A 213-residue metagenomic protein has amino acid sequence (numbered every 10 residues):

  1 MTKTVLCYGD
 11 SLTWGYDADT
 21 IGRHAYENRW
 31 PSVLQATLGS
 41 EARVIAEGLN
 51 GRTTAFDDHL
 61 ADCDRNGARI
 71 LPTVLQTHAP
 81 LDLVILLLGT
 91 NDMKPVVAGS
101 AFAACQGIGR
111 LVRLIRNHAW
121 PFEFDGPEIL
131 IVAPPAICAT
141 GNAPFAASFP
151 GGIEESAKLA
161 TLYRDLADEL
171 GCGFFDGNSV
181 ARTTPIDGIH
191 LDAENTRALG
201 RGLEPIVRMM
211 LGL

Functional and structural regions predicted by a protein language model:
M1-L49, A55-L60, T73-Q76, V84 (+1 more regions): Serine-esterase "nucleophile elbow" of acetyl-processing enzymes
T13-W14, G51, D92, R182: Active-site micro-motifs of SAM-dependent methyltransferase domains
S40, D64-L213: Alpha-helical cap/lid subdomain in secreted, periplasmic, or secretory-pathway luminal O-acyl-processing enzymes
A46-G51, G177-A181: Acidic carboxylate-rich catalytic motifs and surrounding loops in phosphoryl-/glycosyl-chemistry enzymes
T53-A55, T184-P185: Short secondary-structure boundary/hinge segments and terminal tails
